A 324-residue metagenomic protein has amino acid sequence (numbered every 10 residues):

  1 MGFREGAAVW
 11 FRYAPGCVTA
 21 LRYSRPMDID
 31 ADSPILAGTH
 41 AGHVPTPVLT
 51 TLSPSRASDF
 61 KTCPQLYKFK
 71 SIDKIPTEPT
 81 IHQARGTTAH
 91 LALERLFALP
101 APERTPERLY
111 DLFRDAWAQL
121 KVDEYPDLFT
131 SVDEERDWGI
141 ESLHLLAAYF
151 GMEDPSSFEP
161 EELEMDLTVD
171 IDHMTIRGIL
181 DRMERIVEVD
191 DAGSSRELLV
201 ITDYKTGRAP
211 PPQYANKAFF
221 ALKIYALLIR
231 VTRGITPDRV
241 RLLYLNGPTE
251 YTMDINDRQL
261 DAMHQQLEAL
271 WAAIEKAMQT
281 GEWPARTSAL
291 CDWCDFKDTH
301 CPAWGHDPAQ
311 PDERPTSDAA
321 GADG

Functional and structural regions predicted by a protein language model:
F3-Q83, A319-G324: C-terminal, charged and often intrinsically disordered regions of DNA end-processing helicases and nucleases
F11, S24, A92-L163: A non-catalytic, helix-rich entry segment at domain boundaries
M27, A31, T51, S194 (+1 more regions): Metal-dependent nuclease catalytic regions and adjoining charged, substrate-binding loops involved in nucleic-acid end
A57-S58, T62-A101, G139-L143, P160-E164: Nuclease catalytic cores
D59-Y67, T88, T105-P126, I235-L245: Short, compositionally biased low-complexity segments
L66-D73, H90-L93, V122-D123, V200-T206 (+2 more regions): Short acidic (Asp/Glu) and glycine-rich catalytic loops that position anionic groups and cofactors
I81, R85, W138, A218-A221 (+1 more regions): Hydrophobic (often cysteine-bearing) scaffold residues that line and stabilize catalytic clefts of nucleotide/cofactor
M165-L267: Mg2+/Mn2+-dependent nuclease catalytic core
